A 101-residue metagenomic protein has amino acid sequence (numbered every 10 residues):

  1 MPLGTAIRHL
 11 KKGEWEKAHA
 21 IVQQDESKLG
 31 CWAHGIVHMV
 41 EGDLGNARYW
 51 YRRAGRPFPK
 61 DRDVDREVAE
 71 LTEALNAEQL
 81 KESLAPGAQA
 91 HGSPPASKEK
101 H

Functional and structural regions predicted by a protein language model:
L10, W15, V22-Q23, Y51: Inward-facing hydrophobic residues that define packing positions of alpha-helical scaffold repeats
H19-A20, R48-R52, A69: Conserved positions within tetratricopeptide repeat
H19-E26, G55-R56, N76: A conserved position within tetratricopeptide repeats
E26-K28, V40-P59: TPR/TPR-like (Sel1-like) alpha-helical repeat modules
K81-K100: Intrinsic disorder/low-complexity segments
